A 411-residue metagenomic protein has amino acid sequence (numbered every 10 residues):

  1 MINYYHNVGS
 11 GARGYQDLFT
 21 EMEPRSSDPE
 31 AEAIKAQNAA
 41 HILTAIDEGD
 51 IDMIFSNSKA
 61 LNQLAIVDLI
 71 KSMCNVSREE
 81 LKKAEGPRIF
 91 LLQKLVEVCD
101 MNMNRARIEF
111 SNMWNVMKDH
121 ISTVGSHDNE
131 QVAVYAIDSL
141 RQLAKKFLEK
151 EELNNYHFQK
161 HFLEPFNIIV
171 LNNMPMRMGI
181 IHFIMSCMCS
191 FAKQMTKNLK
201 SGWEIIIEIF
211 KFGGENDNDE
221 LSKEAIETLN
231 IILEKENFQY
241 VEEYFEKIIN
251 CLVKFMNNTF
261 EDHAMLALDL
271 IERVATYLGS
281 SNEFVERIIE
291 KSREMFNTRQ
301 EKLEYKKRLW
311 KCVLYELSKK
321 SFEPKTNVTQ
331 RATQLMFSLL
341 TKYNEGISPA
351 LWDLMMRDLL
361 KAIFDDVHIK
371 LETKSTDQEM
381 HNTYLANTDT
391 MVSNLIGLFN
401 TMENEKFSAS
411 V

Functional and structural regions predicted by a protein language model:
M1-V411: Karyopherin-beta/Importin-beta family HEAT-repeat alpha-solenoid scaffold
